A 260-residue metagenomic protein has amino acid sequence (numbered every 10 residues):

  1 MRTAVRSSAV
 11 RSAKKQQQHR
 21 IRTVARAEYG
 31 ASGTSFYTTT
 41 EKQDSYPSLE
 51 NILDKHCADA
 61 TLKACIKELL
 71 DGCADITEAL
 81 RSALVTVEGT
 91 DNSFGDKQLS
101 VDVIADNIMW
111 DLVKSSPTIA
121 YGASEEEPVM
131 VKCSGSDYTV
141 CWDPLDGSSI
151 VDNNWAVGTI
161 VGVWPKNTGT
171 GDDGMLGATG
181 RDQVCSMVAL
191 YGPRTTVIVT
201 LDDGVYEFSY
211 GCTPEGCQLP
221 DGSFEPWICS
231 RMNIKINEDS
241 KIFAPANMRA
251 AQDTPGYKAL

Functional and structural regions predicted by a protein language model:
M1-S32: N-terminal mitochondrial targeting presequence
R26-V87, N92, K97, V103-L260: IMPase-like, lithium-sensitive Mg2+-dependent phosphomonoesterase catalytic core
